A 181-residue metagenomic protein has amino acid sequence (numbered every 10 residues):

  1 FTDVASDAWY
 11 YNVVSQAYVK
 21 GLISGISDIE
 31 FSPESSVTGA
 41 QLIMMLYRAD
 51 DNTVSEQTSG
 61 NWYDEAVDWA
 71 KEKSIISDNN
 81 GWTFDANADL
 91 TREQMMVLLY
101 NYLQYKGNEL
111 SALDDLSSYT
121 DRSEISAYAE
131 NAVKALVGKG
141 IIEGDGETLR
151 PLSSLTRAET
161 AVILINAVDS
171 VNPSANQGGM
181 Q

Functional and structural regions predicted by a protein language model:
F1-Y11, S24-E93, L99-E130, E143-S154 (+1 more regions): Feature responds to low-complexity, polar/acidic, surface-exposed segments characteristic of secreted/exported proteins
Y11-K20: Short, compositionally biased
V19-G21, G138-G140: Tandem repeat domain/solenoid detector
V133: Catalytic cores of secreted/periplasmic or lumenal enzymes
